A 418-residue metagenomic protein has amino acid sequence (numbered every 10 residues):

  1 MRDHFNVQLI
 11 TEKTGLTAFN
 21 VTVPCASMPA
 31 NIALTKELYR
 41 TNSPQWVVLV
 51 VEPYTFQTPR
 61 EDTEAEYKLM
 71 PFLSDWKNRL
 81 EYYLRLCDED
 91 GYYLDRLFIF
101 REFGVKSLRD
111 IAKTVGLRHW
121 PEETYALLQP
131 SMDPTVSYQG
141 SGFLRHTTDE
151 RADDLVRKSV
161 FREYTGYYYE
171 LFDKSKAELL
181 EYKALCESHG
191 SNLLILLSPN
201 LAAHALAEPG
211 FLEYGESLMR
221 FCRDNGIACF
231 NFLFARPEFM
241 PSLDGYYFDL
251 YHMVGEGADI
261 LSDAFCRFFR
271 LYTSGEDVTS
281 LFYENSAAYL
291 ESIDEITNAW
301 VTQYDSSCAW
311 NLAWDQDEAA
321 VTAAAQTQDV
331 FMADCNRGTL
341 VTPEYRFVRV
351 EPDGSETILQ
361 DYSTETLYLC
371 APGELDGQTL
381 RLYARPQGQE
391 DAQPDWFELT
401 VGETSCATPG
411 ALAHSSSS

Functional and structural regions predicted by a protein language model:
M1-Y83: Membrane-embedded segments
E66-H189, S280-Y304, A309: Secreted/periplasmic serine-hydrolase-like ester/acetyl group-modifying domain
A207-Y304: C-terminal regions of proteins
L290-A325, D334-G338, T400-S417: Short, compositionally biased P/S/T/A/G/V-rich stretches that sit at domain boundaries
L340-Y345: Solvent-exposed loop segments of extracellular immunoglobulin-like
F347-E351: Conserved aromatic beta-strand anchor motif in extracellular beta-sandwich/beta-rich domains
L359-T364: Short beta-strand segments within Ig-like beta-sandwich modules, predominantly Fibronectin type-III
A371-Q378: Surface-exposed, short loops/turns at beta-strand junctions within beta-sandwich domains
